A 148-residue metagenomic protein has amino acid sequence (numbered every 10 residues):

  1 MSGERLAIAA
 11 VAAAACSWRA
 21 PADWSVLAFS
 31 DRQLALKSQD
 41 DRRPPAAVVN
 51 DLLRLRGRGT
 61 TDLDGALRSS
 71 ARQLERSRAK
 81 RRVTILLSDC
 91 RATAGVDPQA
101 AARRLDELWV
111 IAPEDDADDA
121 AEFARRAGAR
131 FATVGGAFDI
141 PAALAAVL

Functional and structural regions predicted by a protein language model:
M1-R42, G65-L67, R82-L87: Von Willebrand factor
S17-A20, L74, A127, F131 (+2 more regions): Conserved NTP-handling cores and scaffolds of large molecular machines
W18-P21, R76, R103-D106: Arginine/glycine-rich "motif VI" loop of SF2 helicases in the C-terminal RecA-like domain
Q33, I140-P141: Short secondary-structure capping/turn micro-motifs that flank functional sites
Q33-D40, P44-R82, R91-A94, I111-A121: Von Willebrand factor
C90-G135, A142: VWA/integrin I-like adhesion module and closely mimicked acidic/polar interface patches used
P141-L148: A conserved amphipathic helix/loop scaffold that creates a polar/acidic microenvironment used either to coordinate
